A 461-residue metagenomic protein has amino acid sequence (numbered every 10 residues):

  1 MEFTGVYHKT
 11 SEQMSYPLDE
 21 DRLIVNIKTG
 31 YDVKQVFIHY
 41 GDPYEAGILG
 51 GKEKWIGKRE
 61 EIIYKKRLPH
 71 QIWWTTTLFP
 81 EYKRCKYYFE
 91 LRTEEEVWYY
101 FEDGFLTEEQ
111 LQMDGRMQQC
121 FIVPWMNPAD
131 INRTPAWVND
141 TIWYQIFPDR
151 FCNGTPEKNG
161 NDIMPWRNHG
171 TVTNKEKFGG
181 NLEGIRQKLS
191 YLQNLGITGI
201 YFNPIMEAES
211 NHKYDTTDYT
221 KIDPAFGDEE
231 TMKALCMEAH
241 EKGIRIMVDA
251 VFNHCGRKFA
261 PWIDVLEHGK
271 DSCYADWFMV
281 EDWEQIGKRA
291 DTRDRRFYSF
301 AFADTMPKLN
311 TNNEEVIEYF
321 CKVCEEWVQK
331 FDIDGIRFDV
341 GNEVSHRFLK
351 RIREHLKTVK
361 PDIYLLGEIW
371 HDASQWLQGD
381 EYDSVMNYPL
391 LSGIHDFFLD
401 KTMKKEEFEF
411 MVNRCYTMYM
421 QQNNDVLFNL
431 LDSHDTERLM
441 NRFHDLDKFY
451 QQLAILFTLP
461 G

Functional and structural regions predicted by a protein language model:
M1-V33, L111-A129, T134-A136: Non-catalytic, glycine-rich low-complexity segments
D32-Y82, R92-L106: Aromatic- and glycine-rich beta-strand/loop motifs that create alpha-glucan
K83-Y87: Exposed beta-strand face motif in extracellular beta-rich ectodomains
T141, F147-T198, I205-E325, Q329-K330 (+2 more regions): Substrate-binding/active-site clefts of carbohydrate-active enzymes
I142-Y144, I200-F202, I246-V248, I336 (+3 more regions): Hydrophobic faces of well-ordered beta-strands that scaffold small-molecule active sites in alpha/beta enzyme cores
I197, I333, Y382-D383, G461: A structural motif
C236-I244, H254, F259-G269, E325 (+3 more regions): Active-site-proximal helices and loops of the catalytic beta/alpha 8
C415-G461: Active-site-proximal substrate-binding groove within the catalytic cores of carbohydrate-active enzymes
